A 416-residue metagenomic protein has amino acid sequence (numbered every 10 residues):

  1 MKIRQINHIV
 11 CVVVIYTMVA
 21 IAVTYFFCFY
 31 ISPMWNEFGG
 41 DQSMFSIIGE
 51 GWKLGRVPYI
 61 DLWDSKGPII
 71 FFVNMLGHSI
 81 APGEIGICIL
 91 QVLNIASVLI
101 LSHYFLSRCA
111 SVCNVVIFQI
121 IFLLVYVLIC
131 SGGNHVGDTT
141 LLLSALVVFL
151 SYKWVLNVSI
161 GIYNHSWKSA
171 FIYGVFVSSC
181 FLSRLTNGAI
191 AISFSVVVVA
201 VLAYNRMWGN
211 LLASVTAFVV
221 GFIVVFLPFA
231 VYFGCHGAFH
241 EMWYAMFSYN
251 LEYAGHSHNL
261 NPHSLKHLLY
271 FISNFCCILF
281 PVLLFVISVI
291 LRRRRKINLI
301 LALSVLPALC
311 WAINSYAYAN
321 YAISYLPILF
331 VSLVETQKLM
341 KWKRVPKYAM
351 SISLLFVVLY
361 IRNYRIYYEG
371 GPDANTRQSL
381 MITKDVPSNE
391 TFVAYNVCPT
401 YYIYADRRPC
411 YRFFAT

Functional and structural regions predicted by a protein language model:
S65, V196, Y368-T416: Short periplasmic/luminal acceptor-recognition loop of GT-C membrane glycosyltransferases, typified by
I89-S111, L146-F149, K153: Transmembrane-helix motifs of polytopic, lipid-linked glycan transferases
I100, S273-A308, L329-S332: Hydrophobic, aromatic-rich transmembrane alpha-helices and their immediate juxtamembrane boundary segments
S102-Y126, L141-L142, G161-N164, K168 (+1 more regions): Transmembrane-helix signature of polytopic, membrane-embedded enzymes that assemble or transfer cell-envelope glycans
R108-A110, A145-I172, N205, I278 (+2 more regions): Membrane-interface transmembrane helices that cradle and orient dolichyl/undecaprenyl
S131-T140, Y318-A319: Short acidic/glycine- and proline-prone juxtamembrane loop motifs at membrane-interface regions of multi-pass membrane
S166-L185, A191-V196, V224, S304-I313: Membrane-interface alpha helices of multi-pass inner-membrane proteins
A189, A308-R344: Hydrophobic/aromatic-rich transmembrane helices and adjacent perimembrane loops
